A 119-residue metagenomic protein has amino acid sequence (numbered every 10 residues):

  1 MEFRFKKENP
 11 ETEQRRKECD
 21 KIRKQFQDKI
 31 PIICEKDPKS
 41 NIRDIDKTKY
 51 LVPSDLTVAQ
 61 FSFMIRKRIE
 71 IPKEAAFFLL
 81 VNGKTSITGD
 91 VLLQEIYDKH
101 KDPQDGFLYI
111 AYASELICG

Functional and structural regions predicted by a protein language model:
M1-G119: Ubiquitin system architectures
